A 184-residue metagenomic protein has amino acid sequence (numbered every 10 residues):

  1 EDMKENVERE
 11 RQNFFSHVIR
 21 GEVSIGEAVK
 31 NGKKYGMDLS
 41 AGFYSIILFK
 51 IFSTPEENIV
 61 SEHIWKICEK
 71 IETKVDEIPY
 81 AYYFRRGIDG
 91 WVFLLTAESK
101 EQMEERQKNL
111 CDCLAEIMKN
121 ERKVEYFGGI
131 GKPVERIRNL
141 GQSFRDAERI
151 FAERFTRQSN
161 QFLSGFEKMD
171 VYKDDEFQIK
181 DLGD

Functional and structural regions predicted by a protein language model:
E1-L110, I130-F155, S159-D184: Interdomain helical linkers/hinges and coiled-coil/dimerization scaffolds that transmit conformational signals
E77-P79, C113-R122: Short catalytic/binding micro-motifs of nucleotide second-messenger systems
M118-K132: Conserved short beta-strand edge segments in small beta-sheet-based binding/regulatory domains
